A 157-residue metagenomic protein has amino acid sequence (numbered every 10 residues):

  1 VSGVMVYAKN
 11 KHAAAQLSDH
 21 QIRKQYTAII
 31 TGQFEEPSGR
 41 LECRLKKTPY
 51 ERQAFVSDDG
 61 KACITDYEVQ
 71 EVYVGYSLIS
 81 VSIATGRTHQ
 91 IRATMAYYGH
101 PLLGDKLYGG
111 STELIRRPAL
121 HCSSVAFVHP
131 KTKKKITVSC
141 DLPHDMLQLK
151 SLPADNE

Functional and structural regions predicted by a protein language model:
V1-E157: RNA pseudouridine synthases
